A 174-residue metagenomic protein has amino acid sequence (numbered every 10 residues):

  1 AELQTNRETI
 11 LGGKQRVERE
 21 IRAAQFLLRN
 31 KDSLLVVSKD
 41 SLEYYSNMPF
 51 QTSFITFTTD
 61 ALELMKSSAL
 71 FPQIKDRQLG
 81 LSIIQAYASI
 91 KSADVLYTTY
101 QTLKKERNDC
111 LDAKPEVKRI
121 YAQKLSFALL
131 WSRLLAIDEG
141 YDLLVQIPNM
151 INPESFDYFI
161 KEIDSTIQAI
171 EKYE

Functional and structural regions predicted by a protein language model:
A1-E174: Long, hydrophobic alpha-helical segments that serve as membrane-spanning/inserting helices
